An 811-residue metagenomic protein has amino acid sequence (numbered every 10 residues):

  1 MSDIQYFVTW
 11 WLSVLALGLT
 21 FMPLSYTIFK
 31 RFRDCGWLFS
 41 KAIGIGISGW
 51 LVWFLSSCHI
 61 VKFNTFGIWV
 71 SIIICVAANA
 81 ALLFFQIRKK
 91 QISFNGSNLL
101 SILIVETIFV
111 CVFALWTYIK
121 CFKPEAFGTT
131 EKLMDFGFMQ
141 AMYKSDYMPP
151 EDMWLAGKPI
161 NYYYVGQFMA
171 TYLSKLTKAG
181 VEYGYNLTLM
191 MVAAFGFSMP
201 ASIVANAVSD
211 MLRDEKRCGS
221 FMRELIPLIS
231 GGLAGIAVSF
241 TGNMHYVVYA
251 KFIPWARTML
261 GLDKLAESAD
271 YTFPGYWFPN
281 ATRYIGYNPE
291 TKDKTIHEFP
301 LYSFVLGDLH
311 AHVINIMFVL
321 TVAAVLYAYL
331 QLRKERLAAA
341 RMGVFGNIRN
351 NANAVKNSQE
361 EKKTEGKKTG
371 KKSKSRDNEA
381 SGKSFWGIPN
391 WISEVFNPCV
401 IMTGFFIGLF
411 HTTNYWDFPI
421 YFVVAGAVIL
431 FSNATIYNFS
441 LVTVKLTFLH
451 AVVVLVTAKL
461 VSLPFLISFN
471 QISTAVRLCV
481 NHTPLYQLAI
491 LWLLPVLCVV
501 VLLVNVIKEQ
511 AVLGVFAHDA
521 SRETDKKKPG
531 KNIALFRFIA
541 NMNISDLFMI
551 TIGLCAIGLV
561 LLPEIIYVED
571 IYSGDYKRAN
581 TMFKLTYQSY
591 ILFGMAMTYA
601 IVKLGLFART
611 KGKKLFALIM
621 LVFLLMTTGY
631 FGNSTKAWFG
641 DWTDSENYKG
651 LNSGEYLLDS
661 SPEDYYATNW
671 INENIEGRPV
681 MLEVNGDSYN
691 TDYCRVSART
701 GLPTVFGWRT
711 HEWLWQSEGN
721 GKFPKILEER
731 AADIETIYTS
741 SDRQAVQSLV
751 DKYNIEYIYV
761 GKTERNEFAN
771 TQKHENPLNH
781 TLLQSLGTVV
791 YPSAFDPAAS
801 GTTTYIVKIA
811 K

Functional and structural regions predicted by a protein language model:
M1-I102, K459-K531, C555-P563, Y567: Membrane-embedded, hydrophobic transmembrane alpha-helices
M1-Y6, S97-V105, C111-F318, L658 (+1 more regions): Active-site lumenal/periplasmic loops and adjacent helix-entry segments of GT-C-fold, multi-pass membrane
T20-G36, S57, K89-I92, M199-I229 (+2 more regions): Transmembrane alpha-helical segments of multipass membrane enzymes and assembly factors that act on membrane-embedded
F63-C121, V208, D214-I236, R333-A339 (+8 more regions): Start-transfer (signal-anchor) and selected internal transmembrane alpha helices of multi-pass inner/ER membrane
F122-F127, M244-T295, K371, V442-C694 (+2 more regions): Transmembrane helical bundles and short interhelical boundary loops of multi-pass, membrane-embedded
S303-L306, I401-T413: Membrane-interface alpha helices of multi-pass inner-membrane proteins
L326-R336, R341-S358, D377-V395, Y421-L455 (+2 more regions): Perimembrane helix-loop-helix junctions
G632-K811: Extracytoplasmic
